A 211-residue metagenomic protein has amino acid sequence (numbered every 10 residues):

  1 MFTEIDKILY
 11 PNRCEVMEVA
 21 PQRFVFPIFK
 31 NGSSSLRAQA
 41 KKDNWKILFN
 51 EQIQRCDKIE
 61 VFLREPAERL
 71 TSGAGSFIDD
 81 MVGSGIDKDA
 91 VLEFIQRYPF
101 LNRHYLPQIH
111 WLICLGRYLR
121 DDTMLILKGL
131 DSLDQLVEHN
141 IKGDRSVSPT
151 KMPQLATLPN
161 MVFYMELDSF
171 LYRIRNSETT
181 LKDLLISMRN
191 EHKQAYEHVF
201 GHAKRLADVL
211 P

Functional and structural regions predicted by a protein language model:
M1-D6, S34-A38, I47-E51: Solvent-exposed, charged interface segments at domain starts and junctions
F2-V19: Helix-loop module immediately N-terminal to the HCX5R catalytic loop in PTP-like cysteine phosphatase domains
P11-V16, K46-L63, A67-L206: PAPS-dependent sulfotransferase catalytic domain
P21-F24, M81: Short amphipathic alpha-helical segments
R23-I28, V61: Short, hydrophobic/glycine-enriched beta-strand segments
I28-A40, E65-E68: Catalytic nucleophile-elbow at a beta strand-turn-alpha helix junction centered on a G-D-S/GDSL motif, marking
A40-K41, G75: Short coil/turn segments at secondary-structure boundaries
P211: Nucleotide 5′-phosphate-binding alpha/beta core
